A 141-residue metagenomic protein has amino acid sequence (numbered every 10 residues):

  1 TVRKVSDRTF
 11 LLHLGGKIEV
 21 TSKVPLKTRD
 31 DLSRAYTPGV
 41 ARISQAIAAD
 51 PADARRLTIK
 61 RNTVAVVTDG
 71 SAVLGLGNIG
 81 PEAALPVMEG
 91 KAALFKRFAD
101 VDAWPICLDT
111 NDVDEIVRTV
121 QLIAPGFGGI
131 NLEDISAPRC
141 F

Functional and structural regions predicted by a protein language model:
T1-C140: N-terminal ligand-binding/catalytic initiation module
